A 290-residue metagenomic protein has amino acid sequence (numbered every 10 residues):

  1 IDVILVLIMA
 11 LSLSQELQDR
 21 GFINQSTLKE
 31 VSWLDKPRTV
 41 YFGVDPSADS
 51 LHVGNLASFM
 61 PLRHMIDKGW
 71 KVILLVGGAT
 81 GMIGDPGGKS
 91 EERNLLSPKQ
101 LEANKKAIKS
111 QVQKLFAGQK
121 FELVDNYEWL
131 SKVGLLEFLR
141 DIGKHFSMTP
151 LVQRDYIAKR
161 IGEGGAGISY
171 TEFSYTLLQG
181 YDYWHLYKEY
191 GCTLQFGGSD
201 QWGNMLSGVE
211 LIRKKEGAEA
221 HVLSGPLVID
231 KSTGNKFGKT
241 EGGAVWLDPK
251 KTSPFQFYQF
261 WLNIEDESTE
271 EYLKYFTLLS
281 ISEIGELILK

Functional and structural regions predicted by a protein language model:
I1, G180-D182, K274: Intrinsically disordered, low-complexity N-terminal regions enriched in serine/proline/glycine with scattered basic
D2-P46, G242-G243, D248, T252 (+2 more regions): Non-catalytic terminal extensions that flank enzyme cores
V3-V6, L206, S232: Intrinsic disorder/low-complexity detector
I8-S199, M205-V209, E216-H221: NTP-dependent nucleotidyl-transfer catalytic core
E102, K132, D200, K251-F255 (+1 more regions): Generic detection of intrinsically disordered/low-complexity segments and helix-coil linkers/edges
L211-K290: Conserved nucleotide- and phosphate/pyrophosphate-binding catalytic cores in adenylate/nucleotidyl-handling enzymes
